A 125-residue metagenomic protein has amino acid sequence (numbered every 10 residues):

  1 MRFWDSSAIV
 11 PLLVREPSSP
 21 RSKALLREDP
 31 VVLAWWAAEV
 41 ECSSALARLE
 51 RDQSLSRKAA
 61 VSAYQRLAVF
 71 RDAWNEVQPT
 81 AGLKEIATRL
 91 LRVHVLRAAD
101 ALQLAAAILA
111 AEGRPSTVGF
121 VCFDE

Functional and structural regions predicted by a protein language model:
M1-E39, L49-S62: Short, well-structured N-terminal submotif of metal-dependent ribonuclease cores
P11, S44-R51, I108-E112: Short glycine/serine- and small hydrophobic-enriched flexible loop segments
L25-R27, V69-R71, G113-P115: Short glycine-enriched loop/turn motifs at secondary-structure junctions
A37-R92: Active-site-proximal, substrate-binding regions of enzyme catalytic domains and RNA-binding/basic surfaces
A73-E125: Active-site neighborhoods of divalent-metal-dependent phosphate/nucleic-acid chemistry enzymes
